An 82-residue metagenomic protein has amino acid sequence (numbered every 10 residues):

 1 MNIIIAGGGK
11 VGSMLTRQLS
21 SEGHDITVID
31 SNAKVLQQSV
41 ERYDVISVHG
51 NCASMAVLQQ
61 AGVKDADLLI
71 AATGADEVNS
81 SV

Functional and structural regions predicted by a protein language model:
M1-V82: Cytosolic regulatory regions of ion transport systems
